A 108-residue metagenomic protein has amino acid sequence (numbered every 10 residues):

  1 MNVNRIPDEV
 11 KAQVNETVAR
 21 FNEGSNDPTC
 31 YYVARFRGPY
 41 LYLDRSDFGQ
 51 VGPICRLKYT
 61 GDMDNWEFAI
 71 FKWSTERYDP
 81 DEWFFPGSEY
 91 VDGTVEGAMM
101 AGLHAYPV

Functional and structural regions predicted by a protein language model:
M1-G49: Negatively charged, low-complexity tracts enriched in Asp/Glu with abundant Ser/Thr
M1-Q13, V18, F71-V108: Mixed-charge, Lys/Arg-enriched low-complexity segments
T17, P28, C55, D64-E67 (+2 more regions): A general marker of short, structured functional hotspots
G24, G38, G49-G52, G61 (+4 more regions): Residue-identity detector for glycine
V33-A34, I54, Y78: Generic preference for hydrophobic/aromatic residues in regular secondary structure cores
D44-F71: Short, conserved beta-strand/beta-arch hydrophobic-aromatic motifs that form part of recognition grooves or interface
